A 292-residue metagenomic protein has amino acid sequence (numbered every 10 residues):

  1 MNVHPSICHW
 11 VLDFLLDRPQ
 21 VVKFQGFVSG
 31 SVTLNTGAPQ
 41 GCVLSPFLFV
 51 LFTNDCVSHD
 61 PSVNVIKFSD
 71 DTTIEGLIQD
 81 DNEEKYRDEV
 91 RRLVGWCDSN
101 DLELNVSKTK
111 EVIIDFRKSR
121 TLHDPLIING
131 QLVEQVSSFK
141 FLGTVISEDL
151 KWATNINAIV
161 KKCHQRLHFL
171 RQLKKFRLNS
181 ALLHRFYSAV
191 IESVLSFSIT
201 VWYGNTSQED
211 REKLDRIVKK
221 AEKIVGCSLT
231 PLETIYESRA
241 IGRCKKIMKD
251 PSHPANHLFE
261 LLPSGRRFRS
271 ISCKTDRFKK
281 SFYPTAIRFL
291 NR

Functional and structural regions predicted by a protein language model:
M1, T72-D98: Catalytic palm subdomain of template-directed nucleic-acid polymerases, centered on the conserved carboxylate motif
M1-P39, G76: Conserved pre-catalytic core of RNA-dependent polymerases
V11, G41, P46, S69-I74 (+9 more regions): Short, conserved catalytic/metal-binding micro-motifs enriched in Asp/Glu and His
P46-E75: Active-site palm subdomain of RNA-directed nucleic acid polymerases
V65, E83-Y86, V90, L104 (+3 more regions): Hydrophobic packing residues in well-ordered alpha-helices of helical domains and bundles
E103-S137: Short, conserved micro-motifs composed of acidic
G130-T200: Basic, alpha-helical interaction scaffolds
S207-R292: Short linear motifs embedded in intrinsically disordered, charge-biased segments
